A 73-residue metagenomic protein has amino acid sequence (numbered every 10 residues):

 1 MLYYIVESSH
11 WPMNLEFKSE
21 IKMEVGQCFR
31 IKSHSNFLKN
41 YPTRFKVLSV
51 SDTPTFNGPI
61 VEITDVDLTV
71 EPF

Functional and structural regions predicted by a protein language model:
M1-P12: Short, basic/aromatic beta-hairpin or loop at an interaction surface
L2-Y3, C28, N40: Intrinsically disordered, low-complexity N-terminal regions enriched in serine/proline/glycine with scattered basic
S8, I31, T53-T55: Acidic surface patches and DE-rich sequence motifs
P12-S19: Short alpha-helix capping/helix-loop boundary micro-motifs
I21-S35: Short coil-to-beta transition motif at edge beta-strands of beta-rich domains
S35-F73: Short, mixed-charge low-complexity intrinsically disordered segments
